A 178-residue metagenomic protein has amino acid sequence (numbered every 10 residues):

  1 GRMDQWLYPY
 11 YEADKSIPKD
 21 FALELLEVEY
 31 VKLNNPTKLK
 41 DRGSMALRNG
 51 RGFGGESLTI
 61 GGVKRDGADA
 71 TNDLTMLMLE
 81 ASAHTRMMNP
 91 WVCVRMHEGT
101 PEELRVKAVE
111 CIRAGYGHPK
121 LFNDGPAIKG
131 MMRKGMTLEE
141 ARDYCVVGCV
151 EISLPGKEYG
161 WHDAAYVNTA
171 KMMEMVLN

Functional and structural regions predicted by a protein language model:
G1-N178: Conserved catalytic cores of very large enzyme subunits
